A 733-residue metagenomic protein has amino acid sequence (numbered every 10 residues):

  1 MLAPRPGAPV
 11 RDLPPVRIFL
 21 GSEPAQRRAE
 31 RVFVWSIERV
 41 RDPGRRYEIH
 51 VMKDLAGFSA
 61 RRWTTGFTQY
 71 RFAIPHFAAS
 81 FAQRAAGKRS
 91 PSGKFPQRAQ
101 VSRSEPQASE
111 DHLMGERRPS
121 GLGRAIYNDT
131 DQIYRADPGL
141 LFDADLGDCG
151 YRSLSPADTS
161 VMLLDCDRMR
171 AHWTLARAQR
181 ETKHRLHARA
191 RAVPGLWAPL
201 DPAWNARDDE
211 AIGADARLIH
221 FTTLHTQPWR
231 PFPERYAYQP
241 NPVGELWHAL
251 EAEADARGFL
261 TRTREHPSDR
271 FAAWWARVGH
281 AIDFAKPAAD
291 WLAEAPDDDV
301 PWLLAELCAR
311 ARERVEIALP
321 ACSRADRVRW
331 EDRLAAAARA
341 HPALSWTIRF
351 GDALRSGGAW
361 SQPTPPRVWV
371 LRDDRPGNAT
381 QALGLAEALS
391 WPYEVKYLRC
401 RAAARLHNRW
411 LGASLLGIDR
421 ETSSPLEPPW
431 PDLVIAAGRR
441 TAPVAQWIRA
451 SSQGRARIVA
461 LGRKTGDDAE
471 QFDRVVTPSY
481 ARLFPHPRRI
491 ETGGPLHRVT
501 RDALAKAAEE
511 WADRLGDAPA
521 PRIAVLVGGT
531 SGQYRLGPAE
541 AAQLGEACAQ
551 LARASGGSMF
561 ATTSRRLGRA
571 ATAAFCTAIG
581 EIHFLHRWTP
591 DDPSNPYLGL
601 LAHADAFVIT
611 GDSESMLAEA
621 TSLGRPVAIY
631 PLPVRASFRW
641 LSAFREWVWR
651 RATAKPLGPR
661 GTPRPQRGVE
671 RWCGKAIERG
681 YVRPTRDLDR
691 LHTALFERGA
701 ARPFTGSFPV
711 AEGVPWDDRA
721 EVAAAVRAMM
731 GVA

Functional and structural regions predicted by a protein language model:
L2-A25, R31-V32, E48-M52, C166-H280: A glycosyltransferase accessory/donor-loop signature
R45-F77: Active-site-proximal specificity loops/subdomain of glycosyltransferases
R71-A86, E116-P156, L163-M169: GT-A fold catalytic core of metal-dependent nucleotide-sugar glycosyltransferases, centered on the diacidic
A285-P287, L292-G358: S-adenosyl-L-methionine-dependent methyltransferase catalytic module, highlighting the catalytic core
V370-L371, R375-E491: Active-site and donor-binding regions of nucleotide-sugar-utilizing enzymes
D374-N378, L598-W640: A donor-sugar binding/catalytic signature common to diverse glycosyltransferases and related nucleotide-sugar
A469-G537, E712-R719, A723: A nucleotide-sugar donor-handling region in carbohydrate enzymes
S555-D592: Catalytic donor nucleotide-activated moiety binding site of glycosyltransferases and closely related
